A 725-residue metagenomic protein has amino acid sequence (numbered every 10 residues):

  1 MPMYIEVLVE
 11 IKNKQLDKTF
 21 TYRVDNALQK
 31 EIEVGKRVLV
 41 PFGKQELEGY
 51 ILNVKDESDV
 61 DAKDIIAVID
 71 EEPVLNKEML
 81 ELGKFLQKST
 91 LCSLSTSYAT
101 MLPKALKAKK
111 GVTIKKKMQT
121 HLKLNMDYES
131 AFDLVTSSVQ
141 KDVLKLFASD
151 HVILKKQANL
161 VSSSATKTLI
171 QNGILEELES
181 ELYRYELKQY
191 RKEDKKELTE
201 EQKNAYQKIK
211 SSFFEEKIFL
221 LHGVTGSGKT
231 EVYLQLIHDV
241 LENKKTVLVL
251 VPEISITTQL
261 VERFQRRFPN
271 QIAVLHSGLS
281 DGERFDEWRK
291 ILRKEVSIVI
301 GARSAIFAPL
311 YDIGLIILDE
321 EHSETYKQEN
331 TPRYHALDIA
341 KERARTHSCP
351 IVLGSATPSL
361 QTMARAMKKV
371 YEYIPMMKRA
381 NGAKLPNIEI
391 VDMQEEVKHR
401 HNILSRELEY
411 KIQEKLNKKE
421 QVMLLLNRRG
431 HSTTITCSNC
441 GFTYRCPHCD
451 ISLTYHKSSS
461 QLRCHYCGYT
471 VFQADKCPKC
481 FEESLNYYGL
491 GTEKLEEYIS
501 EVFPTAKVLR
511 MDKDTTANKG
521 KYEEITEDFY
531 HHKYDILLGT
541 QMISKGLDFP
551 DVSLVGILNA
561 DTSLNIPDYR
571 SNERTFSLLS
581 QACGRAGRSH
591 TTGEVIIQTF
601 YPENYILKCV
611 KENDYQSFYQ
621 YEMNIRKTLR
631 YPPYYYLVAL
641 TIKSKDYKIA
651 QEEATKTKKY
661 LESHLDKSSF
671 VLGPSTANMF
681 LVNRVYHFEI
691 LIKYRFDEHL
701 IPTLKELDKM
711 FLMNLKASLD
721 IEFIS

Functional and structural regions predicted by a protein language model:
M1-S355, M367-A383, H664, V685 (+2 more regions): Accessory, non-ATPase domains that flank or precede helicase/AAA+ motor cores in DNA-metabolism machines
E10, L144-K145, K627-P632, A677-N683: Short, flexible, solvent-exposed loop/turn segments with mixed acidic/basic and small polar residues
N53-K55, L102, E179-E181, L426-R428 (+4 more regions): A general secondary-structure junction signal
D194-T199, K203-Y206, E215-Q651, E689-I690 (+3 more regions): Inter-lobe coupling/hinge segments of SF2-like helicase ATPases
F503-A506, L661-F670, F711-N714: Short secondary-structure junctions
K648-S663: Extracytoplasmic/periplasmic
K659, S663, K667-N683, I721 (+1 more regions): A carboxyl-terminal module marker
